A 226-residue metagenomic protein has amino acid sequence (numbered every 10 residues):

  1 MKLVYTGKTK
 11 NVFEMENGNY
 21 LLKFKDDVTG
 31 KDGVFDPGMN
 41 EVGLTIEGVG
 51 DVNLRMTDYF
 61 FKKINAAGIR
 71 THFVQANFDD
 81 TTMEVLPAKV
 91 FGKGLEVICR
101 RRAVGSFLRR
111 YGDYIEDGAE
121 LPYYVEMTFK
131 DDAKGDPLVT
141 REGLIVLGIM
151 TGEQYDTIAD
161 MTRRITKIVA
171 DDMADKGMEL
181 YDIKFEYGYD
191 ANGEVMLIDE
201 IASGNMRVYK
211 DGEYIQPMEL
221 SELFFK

Functional and structural regions predicted by a protein language model:
M1-F129: Active-site loop/lid in soluble adenylation, ligation, and acyl-transfer enzymes
N19, G92-G94, G177-L180, N192-G193: Coil-to-beta-strand transition motifs
P37-V52, K134-M161: Short histidine-centered catalytic/ligand-binding loop motif
H72-T81, A174-Y189: A short glycine-rich, hydrophobically flanked beta-strand micro-motif that places a catalytic Asp/Glu for divalent metal
C99, L180-E200: Conserved metal-phosphate-binding beta-hairpin within the catalytic cores of diverse ATP-dependent phosphoryl-transfer
R109, E200-K226: C-terminal helix-cap and adjacent tail motif
Y123-G135, T166-E179, S203-G204: Phosphate-binding core of ATP-grasp and ATP-grasp-like enzymes
I149-Y181: A long amphipathic alpha-helix within ATP-dependent nucleotide-binding catalytic cores
